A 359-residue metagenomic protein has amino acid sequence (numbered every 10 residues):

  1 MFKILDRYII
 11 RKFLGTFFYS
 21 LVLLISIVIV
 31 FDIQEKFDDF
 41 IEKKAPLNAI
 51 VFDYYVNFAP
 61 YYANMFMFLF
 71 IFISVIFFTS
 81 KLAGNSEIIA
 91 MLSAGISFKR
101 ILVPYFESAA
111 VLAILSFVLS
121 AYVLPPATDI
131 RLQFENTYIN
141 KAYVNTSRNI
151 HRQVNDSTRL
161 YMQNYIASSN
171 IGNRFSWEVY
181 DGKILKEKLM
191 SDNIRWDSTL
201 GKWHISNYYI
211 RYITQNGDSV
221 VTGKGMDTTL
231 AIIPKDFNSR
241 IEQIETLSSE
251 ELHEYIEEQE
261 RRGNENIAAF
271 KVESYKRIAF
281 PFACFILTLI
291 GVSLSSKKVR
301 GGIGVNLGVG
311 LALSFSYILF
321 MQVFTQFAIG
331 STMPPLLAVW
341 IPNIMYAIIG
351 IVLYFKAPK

Functional and structural regions predicted by a protein language model:
M1-D156, A167, T214-N216, L230-K359: Transmembrane alpha-helices
K141-I213: USP/UBP deubiquitinase core
S191, G223-G225: N-terminal amphipathic/hydrophobic interface segments
V220: Active-site catalytic microenvironments in core metabolic enzymes, especially phosphate/sugar-handling
